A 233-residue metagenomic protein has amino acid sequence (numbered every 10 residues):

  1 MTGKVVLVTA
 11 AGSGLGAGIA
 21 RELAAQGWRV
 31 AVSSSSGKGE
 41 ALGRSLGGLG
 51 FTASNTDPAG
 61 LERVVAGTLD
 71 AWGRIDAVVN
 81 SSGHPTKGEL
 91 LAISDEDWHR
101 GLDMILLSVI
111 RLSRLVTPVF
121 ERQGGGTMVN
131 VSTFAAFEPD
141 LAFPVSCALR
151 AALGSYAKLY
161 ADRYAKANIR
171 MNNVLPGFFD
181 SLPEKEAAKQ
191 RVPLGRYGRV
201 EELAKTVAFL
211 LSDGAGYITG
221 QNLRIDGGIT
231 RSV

Functional and structural regions predicted by a protein language model:
G12-G14: Conserved glycine-rich cofactor-binding loop
S81-T86, G227-G228: Conserved NAD(P)H cofactor-binding loop of Rossmann-fold oxidoreductase domains
E89-L90, S94-L102, A188: Substrate-binding pocket helix/loop in short-chain dehydrogenase/reductase
P118, D162-K166, G216: Alpha-helical segment proximal to the catalytic Tyr-Lys
V129-A152, A157-K166: Catalytic loop of short-chain dehydrogenase/reductase
E138, T219-V233: Short C-terminal tail/terminal secondary-structure segment of NAD(P)H-dependent dehydrogenase/reductase domains
V192-L203, G214: A conserved structural motif in NAD(P)-dependent oxidoreductases
